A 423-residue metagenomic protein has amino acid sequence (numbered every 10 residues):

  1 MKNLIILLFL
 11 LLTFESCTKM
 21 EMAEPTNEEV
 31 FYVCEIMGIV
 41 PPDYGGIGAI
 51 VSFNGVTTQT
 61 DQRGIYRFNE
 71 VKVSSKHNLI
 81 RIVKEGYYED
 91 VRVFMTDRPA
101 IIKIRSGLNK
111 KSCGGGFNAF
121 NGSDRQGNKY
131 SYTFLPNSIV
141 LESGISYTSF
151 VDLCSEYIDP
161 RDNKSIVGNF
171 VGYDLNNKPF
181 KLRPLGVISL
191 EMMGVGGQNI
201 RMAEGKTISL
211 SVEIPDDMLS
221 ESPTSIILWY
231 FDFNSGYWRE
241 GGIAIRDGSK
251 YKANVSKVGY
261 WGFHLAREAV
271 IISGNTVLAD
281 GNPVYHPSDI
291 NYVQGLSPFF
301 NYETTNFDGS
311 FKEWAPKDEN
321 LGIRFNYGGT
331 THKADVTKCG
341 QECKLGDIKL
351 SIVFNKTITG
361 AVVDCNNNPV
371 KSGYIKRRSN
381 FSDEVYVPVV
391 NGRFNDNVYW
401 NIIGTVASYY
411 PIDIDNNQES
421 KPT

Functional and structural regions predicted by a protein language model:
T13-S16: C-terminal motif of bacterial Sec signal peptides marking the signal peptidase cleavage site
T18-N128, L141-I145, P160, K164 (+1 more regions): Acidic/polar, low-complexity intrinsically disordered N-terminal segments immediately downstream of a Sec signal
M20-N27, R63, K103-R125, K178-R183 (+3 more regions): Proteolytic cleavage junctions
P25-I50, S273-P287, T359-S372: Structural motif
G48-F53, F94, L153, L228 (+2 more regions): Hydrophobic beta-strand segments
I50-R67, Q294-P316, N380-N397: Short, acidic Ser/Thr/Gly-rich low-complexity loop/linker segments typical of extracellular and cell-surface proteins
F53, V73-D97, N320-G340, Y399-T423: A short, solvent-exposed loop/turn motif at the edges and junctions of modular extracellular/periplasmic domains
Y130-T207: Long, contiguous ectodomains of secretory-pathway proteins
